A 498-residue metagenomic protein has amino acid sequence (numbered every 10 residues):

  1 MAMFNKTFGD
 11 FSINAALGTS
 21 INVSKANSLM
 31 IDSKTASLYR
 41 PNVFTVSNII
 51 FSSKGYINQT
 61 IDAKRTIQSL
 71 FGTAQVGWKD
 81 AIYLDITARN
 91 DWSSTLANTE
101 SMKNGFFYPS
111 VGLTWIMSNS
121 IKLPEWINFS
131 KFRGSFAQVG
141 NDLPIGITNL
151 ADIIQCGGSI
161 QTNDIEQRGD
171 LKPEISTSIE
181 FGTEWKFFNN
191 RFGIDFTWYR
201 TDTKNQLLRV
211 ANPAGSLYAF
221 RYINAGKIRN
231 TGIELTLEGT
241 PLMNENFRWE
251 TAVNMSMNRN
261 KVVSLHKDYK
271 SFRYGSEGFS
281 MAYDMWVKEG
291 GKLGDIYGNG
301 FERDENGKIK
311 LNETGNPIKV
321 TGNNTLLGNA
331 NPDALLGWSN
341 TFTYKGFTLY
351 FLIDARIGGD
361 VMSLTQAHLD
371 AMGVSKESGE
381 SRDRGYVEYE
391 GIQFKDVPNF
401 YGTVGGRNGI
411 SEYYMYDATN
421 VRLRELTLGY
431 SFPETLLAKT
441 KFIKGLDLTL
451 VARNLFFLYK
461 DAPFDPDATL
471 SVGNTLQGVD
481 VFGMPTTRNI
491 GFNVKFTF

Functional and structural regions predicted by a protein language model:
M1, R40-A63, I160-N163, G278-L327 (+1 more regions): Flexible glycine-rich, low-complexity coil/linker segments exposed to the extracellular/periplasmic environment
M1-V287, K345, I410, M415-F498: Extracellular/periplasmic, surface-exposed regions of secreted and cell-surface proteins
A88, N163, T197-W198, I318-T325 (+3 more regions): A signal for specific C-terminal beta-sheet/loop modules enriched in small/flexible residues with GP/PG/PP motifs
S93, R356-D447, V451-A452: Extracytoplasmic gating/loop element in the C-terminal half of outer-membrane beta-barrel translocons and assembly
D142-I145, F187, T231, L237 (+8 more regions): Basic, gly/Ser/Thr/Pro-rich low-complexity segments located predominantly at protein N termini
Y222-R229, S271-L293, L327-W338, L369-S381 (+1 more regions): C-terminal extracellular loops and terminal segments of Gram-negative outer membrane beta-barrel proteins
K261-V263, N312, G359-M362: Short acidic/glycine-rich loop or secondary-structure boundary segments that cap or lie
N329-L364: Glycine-rich, aromatic-lined ligand/substrate-binding cores of catalytic and carbohydrate-binding domains
